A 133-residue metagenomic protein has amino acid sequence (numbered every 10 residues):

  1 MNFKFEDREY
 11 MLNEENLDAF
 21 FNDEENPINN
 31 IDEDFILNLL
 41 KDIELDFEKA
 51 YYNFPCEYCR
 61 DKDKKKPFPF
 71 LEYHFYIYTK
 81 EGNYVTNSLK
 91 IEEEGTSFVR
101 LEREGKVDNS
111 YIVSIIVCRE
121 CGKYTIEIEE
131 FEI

Functional and structural regions predicted by a protein language model:
N2, E6-I43, A50-V107: Short recognition patches in nucleic-acid-associated and regulatory proteins
D61, E120-K123: Short Cys/His-rich local motifs and their 1-3 flanking residues in nucleic-acid-associated proteins and small
K65-F68, Y124-I128: Short, non-ligating residues that shape and space the ligands of small metal-coordination modules and catalytic
Y111-V113: Short, surface-exposed coil-to-beta transition loops
E130-I133: Short, solvent-exposed aromatic-acidic interface loops
